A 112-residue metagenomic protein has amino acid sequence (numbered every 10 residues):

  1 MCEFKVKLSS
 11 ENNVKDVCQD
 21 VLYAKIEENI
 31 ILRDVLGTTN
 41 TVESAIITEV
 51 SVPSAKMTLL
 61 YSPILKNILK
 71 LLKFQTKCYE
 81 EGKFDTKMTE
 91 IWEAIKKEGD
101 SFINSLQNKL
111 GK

Functional and structural regions predicted by a protein language model:
E3-S10: A short beta-strand micro-motif
L8, D16, I31-D34, K83-T86 (+1 more regions): Generic preference for well-ordered secondary structure
K15-L72, C78, I103, G111: Compact, glycine-rich, soluble single-domain proteins
T76, G82-K83: Short, cationic low-complexity segments
T76-K77, A94: Short secondary-structure transition/capping segments
F84-K112: C-terminal charged interaction modules
